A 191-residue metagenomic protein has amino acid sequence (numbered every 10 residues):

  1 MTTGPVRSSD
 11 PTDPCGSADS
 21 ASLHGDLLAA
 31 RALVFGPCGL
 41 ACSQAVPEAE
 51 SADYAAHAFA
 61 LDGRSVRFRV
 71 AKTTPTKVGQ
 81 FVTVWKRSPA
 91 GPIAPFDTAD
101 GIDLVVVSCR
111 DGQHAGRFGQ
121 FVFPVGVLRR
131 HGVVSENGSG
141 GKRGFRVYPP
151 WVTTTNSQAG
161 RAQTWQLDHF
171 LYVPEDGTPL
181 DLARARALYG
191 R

Functional and structural regions predicted by a protein language model:
T2-R67: Charge-rich, low-complexity N-terminal segments
L40-G101: Short, well-structured hydrophobic secondary-structure segments
S65, T74, Q113, G126-R129 (+1 more regions): Short loop/turn segments at secondary-structure transitions that flank enzyme active sites
V66-K72, Q120-V125, A159: Short amphipathic beta-strand/extended segments with alternating polar/hydrophobic composition
P75-V82, L128-E136: Short, surface-exposed linear segments at secondary-structure transitions and domain or protein termini
P89-H131, N137: Structured, beta-strand-rich domain cores that present glycine/charged loop surfaces used to bind extended ligands
H131-T178: Helix-rich interaction surfaces within compact, conserved domain-sized segments that mediate assembly or partner
P174-R191: Intrinsically disordered, low-complexity terminal/linker regions enriched in Pro/Ser/Gly and acidic residues
